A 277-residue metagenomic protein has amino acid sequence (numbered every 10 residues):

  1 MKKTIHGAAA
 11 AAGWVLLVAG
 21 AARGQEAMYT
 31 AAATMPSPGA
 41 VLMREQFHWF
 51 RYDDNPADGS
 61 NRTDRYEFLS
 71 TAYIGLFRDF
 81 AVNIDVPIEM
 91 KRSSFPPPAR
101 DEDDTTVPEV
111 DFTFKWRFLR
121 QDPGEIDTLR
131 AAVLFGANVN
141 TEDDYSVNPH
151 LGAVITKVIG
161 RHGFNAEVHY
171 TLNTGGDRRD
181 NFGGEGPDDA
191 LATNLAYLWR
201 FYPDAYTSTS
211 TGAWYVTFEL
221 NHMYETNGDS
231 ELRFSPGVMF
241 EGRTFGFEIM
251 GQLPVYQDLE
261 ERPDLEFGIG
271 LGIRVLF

Functional and structural regions predicted by a protein language model:
M1-Y29: Cleavable N-terminal export/targeting peptides
G24-G176, G183-F240, T244-V275: Transmembrane beta-barrel domains of Gram-negative outer membranes and organellar outer membranes
